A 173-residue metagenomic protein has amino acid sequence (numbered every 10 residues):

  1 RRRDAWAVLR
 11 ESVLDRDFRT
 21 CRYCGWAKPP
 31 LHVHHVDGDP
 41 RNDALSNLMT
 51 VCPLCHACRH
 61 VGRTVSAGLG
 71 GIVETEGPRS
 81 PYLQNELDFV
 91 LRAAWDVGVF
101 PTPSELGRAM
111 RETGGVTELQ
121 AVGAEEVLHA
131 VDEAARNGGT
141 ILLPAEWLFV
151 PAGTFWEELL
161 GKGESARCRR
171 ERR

Functional and structural regions predicted by a protein language model:
R1-V8, A57-R173: Extended charged
R2, V8, S12-L14, T20-V51 (+1 more regions): Histidine-centered nuclease catalytic patch
